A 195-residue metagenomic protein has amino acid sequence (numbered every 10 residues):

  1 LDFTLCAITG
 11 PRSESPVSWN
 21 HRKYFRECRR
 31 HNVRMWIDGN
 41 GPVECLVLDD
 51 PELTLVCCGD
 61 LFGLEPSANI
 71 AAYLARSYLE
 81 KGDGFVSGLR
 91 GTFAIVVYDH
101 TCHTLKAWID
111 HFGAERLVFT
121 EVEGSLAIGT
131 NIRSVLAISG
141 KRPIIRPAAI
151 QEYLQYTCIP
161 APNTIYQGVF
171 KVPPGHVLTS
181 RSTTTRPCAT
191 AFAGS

Functional and structural regions predicted by a protein language model:
L1-S195: Cysteine-centered catalytic environments shared across enzyme families
